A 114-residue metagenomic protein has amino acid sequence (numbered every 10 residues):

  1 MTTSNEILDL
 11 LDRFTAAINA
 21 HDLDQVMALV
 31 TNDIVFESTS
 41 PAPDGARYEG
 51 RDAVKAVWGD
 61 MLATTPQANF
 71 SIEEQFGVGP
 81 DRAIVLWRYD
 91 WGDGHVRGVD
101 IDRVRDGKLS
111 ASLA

Functional and structural regions predicted by a protein language model:
M1-N32: Short, low-complexity N-terminal intrinsically disordered segments enriched in polar/charged residues
T2-E6, D22, P41, K55-A114: A beta-strand edge to alpha-helix "cap/lid" segment located at domain peripheries
F14-A17, E37, D90: Alpha-helix C-capping/helix-to-loop hinge sites
N32-D33, T64: Generic structural signal for alpha-helix termini and adjacent loop/cap motifs
V35-R47: A short gly/proline-enriched turn/hairpin at secondary-structure junctions
G50-R51: Structural motif detector for alpha-helix initiation sites
